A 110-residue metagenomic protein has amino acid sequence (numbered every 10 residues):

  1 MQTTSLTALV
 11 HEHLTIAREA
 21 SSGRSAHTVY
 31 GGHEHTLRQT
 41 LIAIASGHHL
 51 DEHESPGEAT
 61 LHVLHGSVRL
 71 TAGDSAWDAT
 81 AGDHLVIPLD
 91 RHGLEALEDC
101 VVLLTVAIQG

Functional and structural regions predicted by a protein language model:
M1-T36, T71: A short, N-terminal "cap"/entry segment at the start of jelly-roll beta-barrel domains of the cupin/DSBH fold
G23-H27, R38-S55, A81: Conserved short histidine dyad/triad with adjacent acidic residue
H48-L50, G66-T71, H92: Short beta-strand segments in beta-sandwich/barrel cores
G57-G73: Glycine- and acidic-residue-biased ligand/ion/polar-headgroup-sensing regions
L64-H65, T80-A81, E98: A cytosolic small-molecule/anion-sensing beta-strand core signal
G73-D90: Short acidic-glycine-tyrosine-enriched beta hairpin
L89-G110: Ligand-binding loop in jelly-roll beta-barrel domains
